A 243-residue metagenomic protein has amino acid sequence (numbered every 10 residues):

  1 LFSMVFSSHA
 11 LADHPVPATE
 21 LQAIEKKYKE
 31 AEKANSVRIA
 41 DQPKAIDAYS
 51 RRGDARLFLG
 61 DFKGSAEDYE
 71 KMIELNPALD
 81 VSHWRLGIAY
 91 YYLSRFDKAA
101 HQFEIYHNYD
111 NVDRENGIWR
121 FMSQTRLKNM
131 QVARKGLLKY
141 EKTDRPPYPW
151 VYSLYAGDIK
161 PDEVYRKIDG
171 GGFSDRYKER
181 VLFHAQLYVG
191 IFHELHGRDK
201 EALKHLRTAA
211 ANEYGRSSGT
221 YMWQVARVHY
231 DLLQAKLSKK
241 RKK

Functional and structural regions predicted by a protein language model:
E20, D54, I88, M122-Q124 (+2 more regions): Residue-level recognition of tetratricopeptide repeat
V37-R38, K71-M72, I105-Y106, Y140 (+1 more regions): Canonical positions in the second alpha-helix
D41, L75, Y109-D110, T143 (+2 more regions): Structural marker of alpha-solenoid helical repeat scaffolds
F58, Y92-L93, R126, L195 (+2 more regions): Register position in tetratricopeptide repeats
